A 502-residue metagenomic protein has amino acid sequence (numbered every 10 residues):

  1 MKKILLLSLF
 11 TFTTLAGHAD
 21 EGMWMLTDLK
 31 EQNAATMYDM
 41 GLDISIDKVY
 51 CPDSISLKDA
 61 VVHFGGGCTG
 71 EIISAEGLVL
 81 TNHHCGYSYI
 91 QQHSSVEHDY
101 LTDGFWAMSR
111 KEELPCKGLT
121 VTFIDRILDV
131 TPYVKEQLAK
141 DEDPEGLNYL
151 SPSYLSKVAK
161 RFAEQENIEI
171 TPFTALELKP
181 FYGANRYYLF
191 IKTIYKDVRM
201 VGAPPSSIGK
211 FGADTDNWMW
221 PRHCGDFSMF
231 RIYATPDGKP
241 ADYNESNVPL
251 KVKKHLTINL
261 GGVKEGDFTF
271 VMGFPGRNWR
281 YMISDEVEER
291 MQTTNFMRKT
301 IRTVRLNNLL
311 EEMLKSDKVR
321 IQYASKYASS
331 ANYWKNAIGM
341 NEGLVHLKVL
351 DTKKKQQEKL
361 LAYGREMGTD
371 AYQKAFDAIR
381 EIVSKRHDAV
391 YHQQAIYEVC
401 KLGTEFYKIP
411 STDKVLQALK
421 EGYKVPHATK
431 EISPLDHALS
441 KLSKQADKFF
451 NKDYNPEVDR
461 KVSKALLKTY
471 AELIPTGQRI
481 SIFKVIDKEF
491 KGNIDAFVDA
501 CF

Functional and structural regions predicted by a protein language model:
M1-I4: Positively charged n-region of N-terminal signal peptides that target proteins for export
S8, L15-F502: Terminal presequence/propeptide segments associated with secretion/organelle targeting and zymogen/polyprotein
